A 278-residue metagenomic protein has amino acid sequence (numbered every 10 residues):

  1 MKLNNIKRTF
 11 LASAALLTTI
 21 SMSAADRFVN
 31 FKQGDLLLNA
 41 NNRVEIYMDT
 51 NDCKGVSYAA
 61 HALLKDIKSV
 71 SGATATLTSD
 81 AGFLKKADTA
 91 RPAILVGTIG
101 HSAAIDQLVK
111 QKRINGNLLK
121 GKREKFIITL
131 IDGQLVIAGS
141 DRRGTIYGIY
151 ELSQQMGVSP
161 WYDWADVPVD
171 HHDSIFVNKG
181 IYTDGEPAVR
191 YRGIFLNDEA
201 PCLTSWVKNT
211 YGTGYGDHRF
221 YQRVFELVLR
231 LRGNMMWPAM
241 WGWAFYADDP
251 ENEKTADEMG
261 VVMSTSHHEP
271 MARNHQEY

Functional and structural regions predicted by a protein language model:
M1, I6, G72-A73, V158 (+2 more regions): Short aromatic/hydrophobic-glycine micro-motifs
M1-V29: Bacterial Sec-dependent N-terminal signal peptides
K7-F10, D52, S140, D248: Residues at the start of alpha-helices and the adjacent loop-to-helix junctions
T9-A14, T18, K54, K85 (+4 more regions): Residues in flexible loops and secondary-structure boundaries
T19, G72, E199: Residue-level marker of positions within ordered structural domains that often coincide with functionally constrained
T19, T76, G233-N234: Intrinsically disordered or highly flexible coil/loop and linker segments, enriched in small and charged/polar residues
A25-E186: Contiguous, structured surface segment used for ligand recognition
D66, I114-Y278: Feature activates predominantly on carbohydrate-active enzymes
